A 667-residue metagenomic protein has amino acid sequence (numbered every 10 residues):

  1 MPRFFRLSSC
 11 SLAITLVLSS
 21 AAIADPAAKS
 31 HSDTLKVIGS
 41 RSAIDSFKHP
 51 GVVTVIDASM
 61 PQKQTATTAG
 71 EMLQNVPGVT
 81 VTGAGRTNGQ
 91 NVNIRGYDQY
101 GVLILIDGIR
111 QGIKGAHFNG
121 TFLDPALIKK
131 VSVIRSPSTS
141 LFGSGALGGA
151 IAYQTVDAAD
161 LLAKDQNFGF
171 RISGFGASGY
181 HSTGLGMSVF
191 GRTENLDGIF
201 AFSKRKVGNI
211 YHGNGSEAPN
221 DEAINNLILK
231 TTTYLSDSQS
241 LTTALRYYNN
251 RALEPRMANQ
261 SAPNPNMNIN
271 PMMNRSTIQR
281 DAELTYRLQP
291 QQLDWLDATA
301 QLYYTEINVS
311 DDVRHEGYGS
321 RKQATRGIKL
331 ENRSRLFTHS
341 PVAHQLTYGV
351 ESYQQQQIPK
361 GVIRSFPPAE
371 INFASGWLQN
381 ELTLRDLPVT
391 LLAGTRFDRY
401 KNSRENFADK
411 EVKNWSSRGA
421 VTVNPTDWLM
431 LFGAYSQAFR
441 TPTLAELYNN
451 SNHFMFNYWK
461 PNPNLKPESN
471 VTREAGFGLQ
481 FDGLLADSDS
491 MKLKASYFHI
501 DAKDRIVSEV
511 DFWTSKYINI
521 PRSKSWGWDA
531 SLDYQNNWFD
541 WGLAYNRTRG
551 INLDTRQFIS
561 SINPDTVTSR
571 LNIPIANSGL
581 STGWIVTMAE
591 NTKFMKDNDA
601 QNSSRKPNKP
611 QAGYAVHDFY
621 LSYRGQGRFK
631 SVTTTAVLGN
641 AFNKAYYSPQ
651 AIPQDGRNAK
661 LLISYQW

Functional and structural regions predicted by a protein language model:
K29-L161, D281, A475, S648: Acidic, small-polar-rich N-terminal luminal/periplasmic segments of exported/outer-membrane proteins
T155-G191, F202, A369, K466: Short strand-turn segments of transmembrane beta-barrel domains in outer membranes, especially the first one or two
G174, L196-F200, D297-V313, F432 (+6 more regions): Membrane-embedded beta-barrel scaffold of Gram-negative outer-membrane proteins
G176-K206, S216-P255, N274-R287, T338-P341 (+2 more regions): Transmembrane beta-barrel wall of Gram-negative outer-membrane proteins
G213-N214, A218-E222, Y234, S238-A298 (+3 more regions): Flexible loop and strand-edge segments within Gram-negative outer membrane beta-barrel domains
N249, A258-P265, R399-K401, D409 (+5 more regions): Surface-exposed extracellular loop regions of Gram-negative outer-membrane beta-barrel proteins, predominantly
A343-M430, A434-Y435, T441-P442, N452: Signature of Gram-negative outer-membrane beta-barrel scaffolds
L346, L384-L391, D487-A502, I518-D599 (+3 more regions): Gram-negative outer-membrane beta-barrel transporters
